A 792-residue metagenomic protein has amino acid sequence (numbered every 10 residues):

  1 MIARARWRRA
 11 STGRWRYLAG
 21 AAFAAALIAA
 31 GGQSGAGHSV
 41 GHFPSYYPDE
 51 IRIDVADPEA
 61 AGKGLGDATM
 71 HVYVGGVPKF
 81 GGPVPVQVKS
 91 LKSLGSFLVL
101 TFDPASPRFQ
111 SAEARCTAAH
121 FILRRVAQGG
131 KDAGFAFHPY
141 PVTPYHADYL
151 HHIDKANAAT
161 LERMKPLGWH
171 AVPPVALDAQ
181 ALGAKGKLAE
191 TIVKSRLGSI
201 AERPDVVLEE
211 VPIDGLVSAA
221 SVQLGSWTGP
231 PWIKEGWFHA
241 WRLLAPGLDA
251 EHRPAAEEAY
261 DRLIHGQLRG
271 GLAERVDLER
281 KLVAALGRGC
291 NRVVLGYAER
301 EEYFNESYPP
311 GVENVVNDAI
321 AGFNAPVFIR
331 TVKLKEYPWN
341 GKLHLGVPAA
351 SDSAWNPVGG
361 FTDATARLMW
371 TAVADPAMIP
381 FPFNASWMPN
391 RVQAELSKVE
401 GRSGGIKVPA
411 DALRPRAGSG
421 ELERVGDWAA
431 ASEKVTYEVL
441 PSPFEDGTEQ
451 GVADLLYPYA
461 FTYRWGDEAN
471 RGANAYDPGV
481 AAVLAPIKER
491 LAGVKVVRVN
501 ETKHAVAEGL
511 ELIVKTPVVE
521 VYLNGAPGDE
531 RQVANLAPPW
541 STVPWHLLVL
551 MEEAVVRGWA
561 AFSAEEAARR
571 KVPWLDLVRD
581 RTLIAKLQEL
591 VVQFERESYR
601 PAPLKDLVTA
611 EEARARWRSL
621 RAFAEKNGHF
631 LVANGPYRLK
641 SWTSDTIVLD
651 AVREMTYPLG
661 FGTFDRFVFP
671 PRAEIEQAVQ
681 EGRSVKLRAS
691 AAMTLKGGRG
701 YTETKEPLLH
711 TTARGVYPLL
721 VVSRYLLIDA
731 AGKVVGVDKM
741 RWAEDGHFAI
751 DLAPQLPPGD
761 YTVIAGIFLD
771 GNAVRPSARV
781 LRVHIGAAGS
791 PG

Functional and structural regions predicted by a protein language model:
I2, R300-Y308, V315, G472-E611 (+3 more regions): Surface-exposed binding/hinge segments that line and control ligand-binding clefts or catalytic entry sites
G31-S45, I329-R330, S351-D352, G359-T371 (+4 more regions): Gly/Pro-rich hinge or "lid" segments in bacterial periplasmic/extracellular proteins
H38-P44, P48-F102, G198-H239, W642 (+2 more regions): Extracellular/periplasmic solute-recognition and catalytic clefts
P44-S45, V74-P174, S221-H265, L286-P310 (+1 more regions): Local pocket/hinge segments that shape ligand/substrate recognition
S106-T117, V408-N474, V521, K686-R688: Aromatic- and charge-enriched surface segment that lines or borders ligand/interaction sites
Q110-S195, E279-K281, A285, R292 (+8 more regions): Append "and occasionally in soluble cytosolic enzymes with long acidic Gly/Pro-rich linkers
Q128-K131, A171-A179, P254-D261, G266-E306 (+6 more regions): Bilobed periplasmic-binding protein-like "clamshell/Venus-flytrap" ligand-binding domains
R300, F304-V347, T362-T365, R596 (+6 more regions): Long beta-strand-rich cores associated with HINT superfamily self-processing modules
